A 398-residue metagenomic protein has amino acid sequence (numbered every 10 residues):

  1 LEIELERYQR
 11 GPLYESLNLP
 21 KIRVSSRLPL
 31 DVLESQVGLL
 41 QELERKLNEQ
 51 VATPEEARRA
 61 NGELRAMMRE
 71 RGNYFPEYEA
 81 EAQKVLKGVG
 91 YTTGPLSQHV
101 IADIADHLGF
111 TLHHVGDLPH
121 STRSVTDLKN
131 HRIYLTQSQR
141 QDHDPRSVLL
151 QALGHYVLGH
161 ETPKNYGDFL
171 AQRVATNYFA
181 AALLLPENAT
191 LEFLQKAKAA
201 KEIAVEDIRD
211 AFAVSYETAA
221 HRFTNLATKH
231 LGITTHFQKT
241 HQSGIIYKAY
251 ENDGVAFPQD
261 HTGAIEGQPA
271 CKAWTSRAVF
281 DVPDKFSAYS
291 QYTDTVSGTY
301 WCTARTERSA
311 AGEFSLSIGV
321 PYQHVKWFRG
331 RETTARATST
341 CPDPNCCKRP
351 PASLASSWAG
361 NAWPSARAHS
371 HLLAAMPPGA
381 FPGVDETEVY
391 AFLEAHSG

Functional and structural regions predicted by a protein language model:
L1-G398: Short juxta-domain linker segments that transition from a proline/glycine-rich, charged coil into a short amphipathic
